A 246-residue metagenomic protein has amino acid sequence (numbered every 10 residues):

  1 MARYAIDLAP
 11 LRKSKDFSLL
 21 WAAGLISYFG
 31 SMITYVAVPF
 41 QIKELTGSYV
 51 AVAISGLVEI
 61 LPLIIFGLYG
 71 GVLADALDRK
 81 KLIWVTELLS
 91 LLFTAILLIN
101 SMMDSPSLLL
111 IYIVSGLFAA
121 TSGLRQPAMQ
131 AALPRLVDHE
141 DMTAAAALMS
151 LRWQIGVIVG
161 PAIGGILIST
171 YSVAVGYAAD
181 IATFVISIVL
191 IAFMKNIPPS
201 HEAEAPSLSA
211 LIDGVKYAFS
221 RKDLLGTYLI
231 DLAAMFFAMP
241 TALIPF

Functional and structural regions predicted by a protein language model:
M1-F246: Alpha-helical transmembrane-bundle signature of multi-pass membrane transport and export proteins
